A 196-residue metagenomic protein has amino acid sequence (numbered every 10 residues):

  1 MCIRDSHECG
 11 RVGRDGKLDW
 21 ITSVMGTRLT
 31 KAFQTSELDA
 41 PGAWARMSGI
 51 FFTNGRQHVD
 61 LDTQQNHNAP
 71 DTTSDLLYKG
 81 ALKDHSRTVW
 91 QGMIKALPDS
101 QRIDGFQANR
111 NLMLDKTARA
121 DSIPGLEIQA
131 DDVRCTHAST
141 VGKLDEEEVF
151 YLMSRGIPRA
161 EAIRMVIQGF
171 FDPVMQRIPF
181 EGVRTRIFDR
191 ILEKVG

Functional and structural regions predicted by a protein language model:
R4-F150, S154-I157, F171, I178 (+1 more regions): Conserved beta-strand/loop scaffold segments within soluble protein domains that form the structured core and edges
